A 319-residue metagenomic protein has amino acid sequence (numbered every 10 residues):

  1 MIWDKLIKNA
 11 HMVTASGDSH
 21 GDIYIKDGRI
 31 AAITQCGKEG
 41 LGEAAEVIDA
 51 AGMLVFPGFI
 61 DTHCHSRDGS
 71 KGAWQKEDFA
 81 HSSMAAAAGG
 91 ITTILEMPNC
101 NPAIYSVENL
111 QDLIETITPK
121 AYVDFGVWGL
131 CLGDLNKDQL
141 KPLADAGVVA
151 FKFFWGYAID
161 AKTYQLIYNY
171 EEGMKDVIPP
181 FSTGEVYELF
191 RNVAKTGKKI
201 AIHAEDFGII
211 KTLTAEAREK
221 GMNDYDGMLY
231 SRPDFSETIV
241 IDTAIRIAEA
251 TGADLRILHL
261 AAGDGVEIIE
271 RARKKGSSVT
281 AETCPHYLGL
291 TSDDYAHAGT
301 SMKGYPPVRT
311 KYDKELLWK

Functional and structural regions predicted by a protein language model:
M1-G42: N-terminal metal-binding scaffold of metallo-dependent hydrolase/deaminase domains
A10, I23, G28, G52 (+8 more regions): Divalent metal-coordination and catalytic microenvironments
K38-F56: Active-site metal-binding motif and surrounding structural segment of the metallo-beta-lactamase
A50-K120: Metal-associated gating/positioning segment near the N- to mid-region
L95-E96, G126-G129, D254-H259: Short catalytic-loop micro-motif centered on adjacent basic/acidic residues
E115-C131: A glycine-rich helix N-cap at a beta->alpha junction
L135-F153, Y157-K319: Histidine/acidic residue-rich metal-binding segments in metalloenzymes
